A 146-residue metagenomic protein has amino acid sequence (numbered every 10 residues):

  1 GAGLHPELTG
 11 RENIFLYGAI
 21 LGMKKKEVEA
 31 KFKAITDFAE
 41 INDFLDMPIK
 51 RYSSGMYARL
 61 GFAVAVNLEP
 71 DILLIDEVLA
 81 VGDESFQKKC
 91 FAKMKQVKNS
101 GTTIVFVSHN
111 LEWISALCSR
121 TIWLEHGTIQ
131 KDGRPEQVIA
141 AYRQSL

Functional and structural regions predicted by a protein language model:
F15, E27-F44: Conserved ABC ATPase "signature" region
V64-I75: A short, proline-enriched helix->beta-strand linker immediately N-terminal to the Walker B motif in ABC-type P-loop
Q87-S100: Helical segment within the ABC ATPase nucleotide-binding domain
N110-A116: Conserved H-loop
A116-W123: Conserved catalytic segment of ABC-fold P-loop ATPases
H126-G127, Y142: Conserved ABC ATPase "signature" C-loop
D132-G133: ABC ATPase "signature
